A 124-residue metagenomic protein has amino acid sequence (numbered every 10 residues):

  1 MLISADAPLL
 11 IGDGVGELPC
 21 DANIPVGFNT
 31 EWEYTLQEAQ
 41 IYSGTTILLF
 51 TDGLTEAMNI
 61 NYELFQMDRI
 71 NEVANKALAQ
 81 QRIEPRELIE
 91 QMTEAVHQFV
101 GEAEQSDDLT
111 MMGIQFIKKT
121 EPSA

Functional and structural regions predicted by a protein language model:
M1-A124: Conserved subregion of the PPM/PP2C metallophosphatase catalytic domain
